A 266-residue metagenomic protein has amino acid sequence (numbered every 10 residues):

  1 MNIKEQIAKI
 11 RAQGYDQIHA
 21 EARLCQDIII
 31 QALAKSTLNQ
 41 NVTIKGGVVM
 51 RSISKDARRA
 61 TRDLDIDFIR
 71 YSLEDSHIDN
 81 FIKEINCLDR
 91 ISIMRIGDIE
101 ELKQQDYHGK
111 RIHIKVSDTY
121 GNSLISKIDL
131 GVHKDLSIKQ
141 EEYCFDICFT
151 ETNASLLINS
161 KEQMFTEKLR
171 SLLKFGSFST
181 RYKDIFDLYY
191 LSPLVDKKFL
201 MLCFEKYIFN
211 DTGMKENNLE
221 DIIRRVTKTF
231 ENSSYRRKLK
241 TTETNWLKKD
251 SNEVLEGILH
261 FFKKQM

Functional and structural regions predicted by a protein language model:
M1-V42, S52-A60, L64, F68-M266: Structured mid-to-C-terminal alpha-helical surface segments
I44-V48: Glycine-rich beta-strand-to-loop/alpha-helix junction loops that act as flexible
